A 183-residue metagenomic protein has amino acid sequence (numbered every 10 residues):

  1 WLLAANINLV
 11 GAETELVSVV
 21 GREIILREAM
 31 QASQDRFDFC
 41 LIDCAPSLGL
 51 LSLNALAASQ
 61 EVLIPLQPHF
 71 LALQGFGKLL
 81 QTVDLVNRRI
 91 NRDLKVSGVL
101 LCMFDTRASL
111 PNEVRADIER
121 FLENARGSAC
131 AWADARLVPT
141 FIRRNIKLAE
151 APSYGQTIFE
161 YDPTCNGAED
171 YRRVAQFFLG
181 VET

Functional and structural regions predicted by a protein language model:
W1-D35, I90, L94, F104 (+2 more regions): P-loop/Walker-type NTP enzyme "switch/lid" segment
L2, F39-L41, Q156: Residue-level preference for the first positions of well-ordered beta-strands
A5, T140, R144, P163: Active-site donor-binding loop signature of nucleotide-sugar glycosyltransferases
I25-E28, K78, T82, E113-D117 (+2 more regions): Alpha-helical elements of Rossmann-like donor-binding domains used by nucleotide-donor carbohydrate transfer enzymes
Q34-T140: Conserved catalytic-core segment of NTP-binding enzymes
R136, F141, K147-T157: Long, well-ordered amphipathic alpha-helical subdomains in the mid-to-C-terminal portions of large enzyme subunits
A151-Q176: C-terminal boundary of histidine-terminating zinc-finger modules
F178-T183: Short, hydrophobic alpha-helical segments
